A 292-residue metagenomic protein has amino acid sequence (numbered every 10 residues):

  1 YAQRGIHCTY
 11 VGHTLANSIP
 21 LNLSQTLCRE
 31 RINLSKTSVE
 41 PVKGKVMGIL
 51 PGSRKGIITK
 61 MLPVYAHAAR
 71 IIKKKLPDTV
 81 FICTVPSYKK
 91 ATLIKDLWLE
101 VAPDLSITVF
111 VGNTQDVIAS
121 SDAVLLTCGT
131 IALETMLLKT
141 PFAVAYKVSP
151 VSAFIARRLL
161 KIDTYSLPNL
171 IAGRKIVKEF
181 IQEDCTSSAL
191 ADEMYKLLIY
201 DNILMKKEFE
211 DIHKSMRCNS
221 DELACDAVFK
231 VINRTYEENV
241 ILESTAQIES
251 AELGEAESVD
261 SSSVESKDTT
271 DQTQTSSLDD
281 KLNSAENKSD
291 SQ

Functional and structural regions predicted by a protein language model:
Y1-Q292: Nucleotide-activated sugar donor-binding and catalytic core shared by glycosyltransferases and related lipid-linked
